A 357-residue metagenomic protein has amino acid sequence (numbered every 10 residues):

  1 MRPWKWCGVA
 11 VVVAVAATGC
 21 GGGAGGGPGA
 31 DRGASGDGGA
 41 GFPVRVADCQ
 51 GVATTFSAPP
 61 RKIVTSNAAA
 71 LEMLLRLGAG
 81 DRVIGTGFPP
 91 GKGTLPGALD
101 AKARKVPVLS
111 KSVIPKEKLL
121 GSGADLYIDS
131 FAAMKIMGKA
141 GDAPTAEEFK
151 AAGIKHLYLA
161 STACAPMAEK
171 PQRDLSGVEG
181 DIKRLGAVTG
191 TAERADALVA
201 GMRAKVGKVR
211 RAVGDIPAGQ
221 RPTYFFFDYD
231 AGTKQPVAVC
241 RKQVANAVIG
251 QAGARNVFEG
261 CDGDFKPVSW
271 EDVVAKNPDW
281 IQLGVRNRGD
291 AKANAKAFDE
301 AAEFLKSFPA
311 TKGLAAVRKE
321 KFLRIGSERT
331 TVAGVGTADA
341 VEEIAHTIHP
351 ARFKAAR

Functional and structural regions predicted by a protein language model:
R2-E72, R184-F226, T347-R357: Bacterial Sec-exported substrate-binding components of ABC uptake systems
C49-G51, P107-E117, T162, D262-S269: Short helix-initiation/N-cap motifs at beta->coil->alpha
T65-K139: A short, structured surface patch at a secondary-structure boundary
A69-E72, P89-G93, L126, A132-M137 (+5 more regions): Solvent-exposed loop/turn segments at secondary-structure junctions within structured extracellular/periplasmic domains
I114-A124, E147, V268-N277: Short helices/loops that flank or line small-molecule/ion binding pockets
T145-G232, V317-R357: Extracytoplasmic substrate-binding proteins
V237-F265: Alpha-helical, coiled-coil/dimerization segments enriched in small aliphatic residues
E259-D264, V268-D272, K276, W280-A316 (+1 more regions): Acidic/histidine-enriched, beta-strand-rich ligand/metal-binding domains
